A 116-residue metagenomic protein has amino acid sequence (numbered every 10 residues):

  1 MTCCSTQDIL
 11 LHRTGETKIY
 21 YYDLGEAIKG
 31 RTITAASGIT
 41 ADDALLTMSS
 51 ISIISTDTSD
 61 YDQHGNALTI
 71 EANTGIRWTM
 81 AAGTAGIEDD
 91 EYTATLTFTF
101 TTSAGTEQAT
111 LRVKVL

Functional and structural regions predicted by a protein language model:
M1-R31: Predominantly extracytoplasmic/ectodomain segments of secreted and cell-surface proteins
R13, E71, A85-E91: Surface-exposed coil/turn segments at beta-strand junctions on protein surfaces, enriched
T17-Y21, G75-R77, T93, Q108-T110: Intrinsic-disorder/low-complexity, polar/charged segments enriched in Ser/Thr/Lys/Arg/Asp/Glu/Gln
I28-T34, E88-D89: A short beta-turn/strand-edge loop motif at beta-sheet boundaries
R31-D62: Change to "...patches in solvent-exposed regions of secreted, membrane-anchored, or virion-exposed structural
S52-A85: Strand-loop-strand motifs at the edges of beta-sheets in extracellular beta-sandwich domains
D89-T102: A short beta-strand micro-motif common to beta-rich folds, especially ectodomain repeats
G105-L116: C-terminal edge beta-strand
